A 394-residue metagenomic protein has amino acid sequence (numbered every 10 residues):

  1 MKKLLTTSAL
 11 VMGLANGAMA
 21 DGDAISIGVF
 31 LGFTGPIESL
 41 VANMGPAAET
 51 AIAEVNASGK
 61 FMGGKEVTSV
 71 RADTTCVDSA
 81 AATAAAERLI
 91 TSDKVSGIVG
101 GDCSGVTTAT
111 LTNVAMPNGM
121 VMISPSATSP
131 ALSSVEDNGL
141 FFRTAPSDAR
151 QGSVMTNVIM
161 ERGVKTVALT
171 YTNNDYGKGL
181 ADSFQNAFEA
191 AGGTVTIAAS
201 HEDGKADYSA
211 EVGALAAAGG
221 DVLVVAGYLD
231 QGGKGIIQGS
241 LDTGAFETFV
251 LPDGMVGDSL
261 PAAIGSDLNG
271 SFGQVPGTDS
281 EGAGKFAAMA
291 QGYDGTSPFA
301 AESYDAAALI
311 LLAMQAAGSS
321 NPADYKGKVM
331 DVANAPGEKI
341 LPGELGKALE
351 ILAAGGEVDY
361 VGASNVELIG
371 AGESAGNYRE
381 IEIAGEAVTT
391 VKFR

Functional and structural regions predicted by a protein language model:
K2-S8, A20-R394: Extracytosolic ligand-binding ectodomains
L10-A18: Hydrophobic h-region of N-terminal signal peptides that target proteins for export in Gram-negative bacteria
